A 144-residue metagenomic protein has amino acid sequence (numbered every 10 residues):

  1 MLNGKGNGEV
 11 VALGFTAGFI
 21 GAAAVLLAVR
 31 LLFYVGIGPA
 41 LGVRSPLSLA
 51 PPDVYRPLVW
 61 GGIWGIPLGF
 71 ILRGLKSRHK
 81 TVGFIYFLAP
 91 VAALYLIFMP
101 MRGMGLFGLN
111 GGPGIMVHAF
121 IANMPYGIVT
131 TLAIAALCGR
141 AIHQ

Functional and structural regions predicted by a protein language model:
M1-Q144: Juxtamembrane/disordered regions of integral membrane proteins
